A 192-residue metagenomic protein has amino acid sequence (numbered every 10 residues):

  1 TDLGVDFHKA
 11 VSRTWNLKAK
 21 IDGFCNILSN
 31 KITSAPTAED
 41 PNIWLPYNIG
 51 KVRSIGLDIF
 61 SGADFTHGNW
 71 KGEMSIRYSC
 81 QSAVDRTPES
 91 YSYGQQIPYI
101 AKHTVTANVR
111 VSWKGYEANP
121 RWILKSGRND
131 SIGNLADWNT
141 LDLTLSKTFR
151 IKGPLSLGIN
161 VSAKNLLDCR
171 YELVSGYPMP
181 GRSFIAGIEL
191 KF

Functional and structural regions predicted by a protein language model:
D2, W44, K102-T106, W138-D142 (+1 more regions): Transmembrane beta-barrel architecture of outer membranes
L3-F7, L57-A63, I76, A107-V111 (+3 more regions): Residues on the lipid-exposed face of transmembrane beta-strands in outer-membrane beta-barrel proteins
V11-S29, T37, L45-R128, G158 (+1 more regions): Gram-negative outer-membrane beta-barrel transporters
I32: Short beta-loop-alpha junction of Rossmann-like oxidoreductase domains
A35-L45, E89-Q96, L135-W138, S175-R182: Flexible, surface-exposed loop regions and adjacent strand-edge segments of Gram-negative outer-membrane beta-barrel
G50, N134-L135: Outer-membrane beta-barrel proteins
G127-N129, L135, T144-F192: C-terminal beta-signal and adjacent terminal beta-strands/loops of Gram-negative outer-membrane beta-barrel proteins
